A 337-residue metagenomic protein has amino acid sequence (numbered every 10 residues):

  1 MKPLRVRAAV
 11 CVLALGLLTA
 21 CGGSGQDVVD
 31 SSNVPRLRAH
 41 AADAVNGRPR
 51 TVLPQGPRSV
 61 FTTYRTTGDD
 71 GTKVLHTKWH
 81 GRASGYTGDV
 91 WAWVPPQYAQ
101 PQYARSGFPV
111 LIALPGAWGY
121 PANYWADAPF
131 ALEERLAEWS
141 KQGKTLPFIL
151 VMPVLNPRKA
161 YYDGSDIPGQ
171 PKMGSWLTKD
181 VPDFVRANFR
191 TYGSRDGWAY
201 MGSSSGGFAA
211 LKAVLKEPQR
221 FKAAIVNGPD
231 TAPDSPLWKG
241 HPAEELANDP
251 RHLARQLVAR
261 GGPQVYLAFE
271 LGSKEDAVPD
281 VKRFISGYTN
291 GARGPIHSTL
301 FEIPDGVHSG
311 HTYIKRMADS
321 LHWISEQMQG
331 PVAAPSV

Functional and structural regions predicted by a protein language model:
K2-V12, G16-V337: Non-catalytic cap/lid and distal C-terminal segments of serine-dependent acyl enzymes
